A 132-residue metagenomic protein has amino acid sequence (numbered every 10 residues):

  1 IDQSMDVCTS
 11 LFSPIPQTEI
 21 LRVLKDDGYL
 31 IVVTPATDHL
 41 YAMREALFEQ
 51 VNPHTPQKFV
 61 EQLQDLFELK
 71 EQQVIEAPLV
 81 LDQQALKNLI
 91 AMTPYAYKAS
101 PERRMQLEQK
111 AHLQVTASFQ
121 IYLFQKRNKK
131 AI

Functional and structural regions predicted by a protein language model:
I1-V7: A short acidic, Gly/Pro-enriched loop at the edge of an enzyme's catalytic core that lines a small-molecule cofactor
F12: Glycine-rich, N-terminal phosphate-binding loop of Rossmann-like dinucleotide-binding domains
I15, D38, L81: Short alpha-helical
I15-I31: A short glycine-rich, Lys/Arg-flanked "PGG" loop and its adjoining helix->strand segment in the class I
Y29-E61: Conserved class I S-adenosyl-L-methionine
N52-N88: Active-site capping/gating segments
V74-I132: Conserved Class I S-adenosyl-L-methionine
